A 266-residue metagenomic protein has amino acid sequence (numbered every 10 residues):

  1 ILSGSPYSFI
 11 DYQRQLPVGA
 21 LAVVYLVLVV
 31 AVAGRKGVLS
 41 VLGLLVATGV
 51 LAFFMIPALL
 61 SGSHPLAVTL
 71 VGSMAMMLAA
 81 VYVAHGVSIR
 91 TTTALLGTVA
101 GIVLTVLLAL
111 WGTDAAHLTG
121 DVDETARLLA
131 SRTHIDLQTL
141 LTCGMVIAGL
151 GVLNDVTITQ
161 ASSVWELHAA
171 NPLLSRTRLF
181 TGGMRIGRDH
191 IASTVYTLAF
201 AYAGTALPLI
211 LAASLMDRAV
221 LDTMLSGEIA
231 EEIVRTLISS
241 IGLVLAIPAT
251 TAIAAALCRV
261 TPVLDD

Functional and structural regions predicted by a protein language model:
I1-G19: Extended, hydrophilic extramembrane loops/domains of integral membrane proteins
V23-V27, A33-R127, D136-A148: Transmembrane alpha-helical segments that form the functional core of multipass membrane systems
T48, A52, I102, V106 (+8 more regions): Transmembrane alpha-helical segments of multi-pass membrane transport proteins and ion-pumping complexes
A94-I102, A130-I147, S193, T197 (+2 more regions): Pore-lining and gate-forming transmembrane alpha-helices of multi-pass membrane transport proteins
V122-I135, A170-L179: Membrane-interface interhelical connector segments
G151-L167: Short helical (or helix-break) motifs at transmembrane helix termini and adjacent helical loops in multi-pass membrane
V164-L209, D217: Helical hairpin unit composed of two closely spaced alpha helices linked by a short loop
A201-A203, L209-D266: Hydrophobic alpha-helical transmembrane segments of membrane transport and translocation systems, primarily multi-pass
